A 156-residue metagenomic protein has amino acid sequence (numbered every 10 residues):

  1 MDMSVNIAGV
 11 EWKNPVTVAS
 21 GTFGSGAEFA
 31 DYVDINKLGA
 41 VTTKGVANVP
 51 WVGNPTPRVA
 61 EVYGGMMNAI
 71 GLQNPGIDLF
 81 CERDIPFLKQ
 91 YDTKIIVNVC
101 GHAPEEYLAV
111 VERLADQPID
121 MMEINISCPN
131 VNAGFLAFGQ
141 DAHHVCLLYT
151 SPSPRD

Functional and structural regions predicted by a protein language model:
M1-D92: N-terminal capping/small domains of soluble enzymes
E28, Y107-V110, L148: Hydrophobic side chains in well-ordered alpha-helices
G45, I124-I126, P154: Generic detector of well-ordered alpha-helical packing
Y63-E123, C128-A133, A137: Active-site beta->alpha loop and helix N-cap motifs at the rims of alpha/beta catalytic domains
I77, H144-V145: Glycine-rich S-adenosyl-L-methionine
L136-H144: Alpha-helix N-cap and loop-to-helix initiation/capping positions
Y149-D156: Conserved small/polar residues in nucleotide/adenosyl-binding loops
